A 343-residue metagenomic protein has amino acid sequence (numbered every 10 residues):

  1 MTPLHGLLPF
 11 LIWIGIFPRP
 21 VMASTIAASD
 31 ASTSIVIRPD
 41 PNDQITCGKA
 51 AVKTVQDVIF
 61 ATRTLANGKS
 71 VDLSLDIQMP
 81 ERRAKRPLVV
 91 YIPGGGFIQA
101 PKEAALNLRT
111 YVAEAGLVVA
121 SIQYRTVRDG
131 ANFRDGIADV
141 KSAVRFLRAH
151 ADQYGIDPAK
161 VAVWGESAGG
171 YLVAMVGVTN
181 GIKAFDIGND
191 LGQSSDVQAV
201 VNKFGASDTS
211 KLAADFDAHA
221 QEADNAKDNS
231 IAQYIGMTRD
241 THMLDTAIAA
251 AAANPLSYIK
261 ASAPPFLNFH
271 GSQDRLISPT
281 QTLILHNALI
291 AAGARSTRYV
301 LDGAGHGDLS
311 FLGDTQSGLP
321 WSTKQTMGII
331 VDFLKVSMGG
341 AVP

Functional and structural regions predicted by a protein language model:
S29-R83: N-terminal cap/lid segment of alpha/beta-hydrolase-fold proteins
C47-A50, A214-Y258, P264: Mobile cap/lid helix-loop segments that gate and shape the active-site cleft of serine hydrolases
K85-G95: Short beta-strand element of the alpha/beta-hydrolase
K102-S121: Short amphipathic alpha-helix adjacent to the substrate-entry channel of hydrolases
A131-D152, Q325-G328: Alpha/beta-hydrolase active-site loop
R145-D217: Primarily recognizes the serine-hydrolase "nucleophile elbow" in alpha/beta-hydrolase and SGNH/GDSL folds
S262, N268-H270, D274: Short beta-strand/loop motif that positions the catalytic acidic residue of the alpha/beta-hydrolase fold
R275-I284: Conserved alpha/beta-hydrolase "acid-adjacent" motif
